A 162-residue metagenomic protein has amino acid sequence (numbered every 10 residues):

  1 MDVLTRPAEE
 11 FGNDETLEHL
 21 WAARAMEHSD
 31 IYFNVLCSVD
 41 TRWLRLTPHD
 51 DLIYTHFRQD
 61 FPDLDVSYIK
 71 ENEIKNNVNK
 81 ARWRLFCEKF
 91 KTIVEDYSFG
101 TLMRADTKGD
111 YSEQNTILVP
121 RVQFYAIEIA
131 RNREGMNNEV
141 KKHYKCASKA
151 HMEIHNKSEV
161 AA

Functional and structural regions predicted by a protein language model:
M1-I93, E128-A162: Nuclease and nuclease-like effector domains acting on nucleic acids or nucleotide cofactors
R84-L118: Histidine-centered nuclease catalytic patch
K108, V122-I127: Short loop/turn segments at secondary-structure transitions that flank enzyme active sites
E113-I117, Q123, R131-G135: Short coil/turn segments at secondary-structure boundaries
